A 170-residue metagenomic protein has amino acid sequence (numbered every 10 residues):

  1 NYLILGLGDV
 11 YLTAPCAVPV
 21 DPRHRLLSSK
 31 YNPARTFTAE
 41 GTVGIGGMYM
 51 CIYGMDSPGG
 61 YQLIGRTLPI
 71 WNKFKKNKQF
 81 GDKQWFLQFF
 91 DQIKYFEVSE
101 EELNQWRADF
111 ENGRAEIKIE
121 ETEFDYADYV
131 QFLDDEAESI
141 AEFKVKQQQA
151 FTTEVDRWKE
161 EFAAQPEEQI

Functional and structural regions predicted by a protein language model:
N1-I170: Glycine-rich active-site loops that engage anionic ligands at enzyme catalytic sites
